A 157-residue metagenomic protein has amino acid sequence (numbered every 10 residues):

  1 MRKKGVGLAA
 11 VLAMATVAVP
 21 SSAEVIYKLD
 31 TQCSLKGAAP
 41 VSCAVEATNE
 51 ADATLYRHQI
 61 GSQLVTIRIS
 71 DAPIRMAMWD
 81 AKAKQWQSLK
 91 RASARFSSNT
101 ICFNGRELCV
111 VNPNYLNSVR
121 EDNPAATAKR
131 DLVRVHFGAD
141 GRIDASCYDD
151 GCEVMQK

Functional and structural regions predicted by a protein language model:
M1-L8: Bacterial N-terminal signal peptides that target proteins for export
A9-T16: Bacterial N-terminal signal peptides
A18-P20: N-terminal signal peptide c-region/cleavage motif recognized by signal peptidases
A23-K157: Cysteine-centric segments in proteins
